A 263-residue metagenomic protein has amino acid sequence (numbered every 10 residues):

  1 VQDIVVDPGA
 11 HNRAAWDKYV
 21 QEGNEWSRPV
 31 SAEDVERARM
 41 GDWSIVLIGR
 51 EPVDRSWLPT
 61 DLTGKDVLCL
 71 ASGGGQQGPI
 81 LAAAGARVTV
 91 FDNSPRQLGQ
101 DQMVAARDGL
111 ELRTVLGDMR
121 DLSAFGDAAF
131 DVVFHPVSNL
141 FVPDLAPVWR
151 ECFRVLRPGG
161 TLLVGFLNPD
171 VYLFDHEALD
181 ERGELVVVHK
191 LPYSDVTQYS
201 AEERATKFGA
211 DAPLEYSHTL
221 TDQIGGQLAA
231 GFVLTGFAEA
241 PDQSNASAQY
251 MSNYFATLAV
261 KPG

Functional and structural regions predicted by a protein language model:
P29-K65: Conserved alpha-helix/loop element of class I SAM-dependent methyltransferases that forms part of the SAM/SAH-binding
K65-D121: Class I SAM-dependent methyltransferase SAM/SAH-binding core
R120-V133: A short acidic, Gly/Pro-enriched loop at the edge of an enzyme's catalytic core that lines a small-molecule cofactor
D131-A146: A short SAM/SAH-binding and catalytic strip from SAM-dependent methyltransferases
A146-T161: A short glycine-rich, Lys/Arg-flanked "PGG" loop and its adjoining helix->strand segment in the class I
T161-E202: Conserved class I S-adenosyl-L-methionine
L214-F237: Short alpha-helix
A230-F232, A246-G263: Core SAM-dependent methyltransferase catalytic element
